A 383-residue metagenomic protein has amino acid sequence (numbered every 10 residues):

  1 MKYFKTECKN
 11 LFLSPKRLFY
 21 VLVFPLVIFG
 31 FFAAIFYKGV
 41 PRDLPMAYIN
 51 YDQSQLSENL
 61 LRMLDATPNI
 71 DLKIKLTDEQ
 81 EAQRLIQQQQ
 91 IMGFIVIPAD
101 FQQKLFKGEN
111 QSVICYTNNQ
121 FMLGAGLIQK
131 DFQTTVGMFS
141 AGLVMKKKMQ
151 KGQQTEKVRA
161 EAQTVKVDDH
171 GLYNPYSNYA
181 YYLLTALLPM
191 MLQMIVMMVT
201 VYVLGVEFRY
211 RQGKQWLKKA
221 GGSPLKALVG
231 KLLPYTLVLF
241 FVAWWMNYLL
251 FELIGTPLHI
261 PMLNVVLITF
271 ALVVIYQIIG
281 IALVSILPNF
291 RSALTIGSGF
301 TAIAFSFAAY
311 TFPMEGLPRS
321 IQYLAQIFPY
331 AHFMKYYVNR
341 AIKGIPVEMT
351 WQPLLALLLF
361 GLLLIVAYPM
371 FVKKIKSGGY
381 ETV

Functional and structural regions predicted by a protein language model:
M1-K5, Y181, A220-G221, L225-L233 (+5 more regions): Alpha-helical membrane-protein architecture signal
M1-Y179, T382-V383: Extracytoplasmic/periplasmic domains immediately adjacent to an N-terminal transmembrane anchor in multi-pass membrane
V21-L22, Y181, T185, A325: Hydrophobic alpha-helical transmembrane segments of integral membrane proteins, especially lipid-exposed positions
I28, F32-F36, M194-V201, V242 (+6 more regions): Structural signal for membrane-spanning alpha-helices in multi-pass inner-membrane proteins, emphasizing helix cores
G30, H170-L250: Hydrophobic alpha-helical transmembrane segments of multi-pass membrane transport proteins
Q53, Q193, V238-V242, A271-L272 (+1 more regions): Alpha-helical transmembrane segments of multi-pass membrane transport proteins
W245, P257-V383: Membrane-spanning alpha-helical segments of multipass transporters and channels
